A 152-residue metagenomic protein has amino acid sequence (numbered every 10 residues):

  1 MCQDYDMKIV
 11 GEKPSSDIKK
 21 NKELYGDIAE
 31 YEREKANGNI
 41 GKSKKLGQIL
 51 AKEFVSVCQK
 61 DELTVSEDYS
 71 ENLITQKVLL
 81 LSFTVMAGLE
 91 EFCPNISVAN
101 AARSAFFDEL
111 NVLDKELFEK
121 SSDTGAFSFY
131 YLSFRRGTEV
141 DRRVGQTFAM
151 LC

Functional and structural regions predicted by a protein language model:
C2-K42, A126-G137: Long, acidic, intrinsically disordered low-complexity segments
N21, S43, G47, A51 (+5 more regions): Short runs of predominantly hydrophobic/aromatic residues within well-ordered alpha helices that form helix-helix
K22-Y69: Short N-terminal edge-element motif at the start of the domain
E53-V98: N-terminal interaction modules that seed assembly of large macromolecular complexes
V57, D61-V65, L113, L117 (+1 more regions): Short secondary-structure junctions and interdomain/linker hinges
L89, C93, D114, F118-F129: Membrane-helix exit/interface motif
V98-D123: Mature extracellular/secreted ectodomains of secretory-pathway proteins
S122-C152: Low-complexity intrinsically disordered segments
